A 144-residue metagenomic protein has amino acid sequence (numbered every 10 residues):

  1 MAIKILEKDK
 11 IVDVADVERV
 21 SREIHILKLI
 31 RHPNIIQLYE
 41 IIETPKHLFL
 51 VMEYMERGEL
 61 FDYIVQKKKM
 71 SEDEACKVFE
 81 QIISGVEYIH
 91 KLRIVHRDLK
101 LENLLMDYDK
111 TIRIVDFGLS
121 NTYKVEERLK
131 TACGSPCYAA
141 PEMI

Functional and structural regions predicted by a protein language model:
I5-I30: Conserved N-lobe beta3->alphaC-helix segment of eukaryotic protein kinase catalytic domains
E40-I41: A short, aromatic-enriched beta-strand patch in the conserved N-lobe beta-sheet of the protein kinase catalytic domain
P45-E59, Y63: Conserved short submotifs of the Hanks-type protein kinase catalytic core that shape the nucleotide-binding pocket
V78-F79: Activation segment signature within eukaryotic-like protein kinase domains
S84-I94: Protein kinase catalytic-loop region centered on the HRD/HxD motif
M106-D109: Activation-loop N-terminal segment of eukaryotic-like protein kinases
L119-N121: Activation segment
K130-E142: Conserved activation segment of eukaryotic-like protein kinases, specifically the C-terminal portion of the activation
